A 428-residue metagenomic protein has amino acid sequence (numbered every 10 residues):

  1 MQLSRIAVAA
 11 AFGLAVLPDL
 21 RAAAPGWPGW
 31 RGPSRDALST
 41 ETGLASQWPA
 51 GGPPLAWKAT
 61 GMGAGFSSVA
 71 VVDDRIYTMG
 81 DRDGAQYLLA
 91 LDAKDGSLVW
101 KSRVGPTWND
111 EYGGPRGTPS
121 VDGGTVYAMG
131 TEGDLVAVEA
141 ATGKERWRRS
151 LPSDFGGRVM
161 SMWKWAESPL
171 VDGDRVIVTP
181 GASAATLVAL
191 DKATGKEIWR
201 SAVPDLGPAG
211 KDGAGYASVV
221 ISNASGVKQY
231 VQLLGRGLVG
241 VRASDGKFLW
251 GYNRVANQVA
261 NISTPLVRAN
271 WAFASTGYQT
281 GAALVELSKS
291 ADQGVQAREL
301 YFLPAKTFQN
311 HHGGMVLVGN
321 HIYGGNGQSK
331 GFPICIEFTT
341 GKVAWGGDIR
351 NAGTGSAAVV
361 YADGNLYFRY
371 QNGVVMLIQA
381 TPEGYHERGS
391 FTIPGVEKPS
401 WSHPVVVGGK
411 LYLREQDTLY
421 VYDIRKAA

Functional and structural regions predicted by a protein language model:
M1-R5: Positively charged n-region of N-terminal signal peptides that target proteins for export
A7-D19: Bacterial N-terminal signal peptides
L20-A428: Noncatalytic, solvent-exposed loop/strand surfaces of beta-propeller-type extracellular/periplasmic domains
